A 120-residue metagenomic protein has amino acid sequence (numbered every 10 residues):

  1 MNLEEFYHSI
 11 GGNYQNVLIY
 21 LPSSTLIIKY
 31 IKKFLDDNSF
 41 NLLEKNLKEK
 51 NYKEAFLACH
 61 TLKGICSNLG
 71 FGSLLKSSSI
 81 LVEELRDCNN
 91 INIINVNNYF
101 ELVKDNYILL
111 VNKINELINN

Functional and structural regions predicted by a protein language model:
M1-L57, T61-K63, S67-N120: Two-component system phosphorelay core
